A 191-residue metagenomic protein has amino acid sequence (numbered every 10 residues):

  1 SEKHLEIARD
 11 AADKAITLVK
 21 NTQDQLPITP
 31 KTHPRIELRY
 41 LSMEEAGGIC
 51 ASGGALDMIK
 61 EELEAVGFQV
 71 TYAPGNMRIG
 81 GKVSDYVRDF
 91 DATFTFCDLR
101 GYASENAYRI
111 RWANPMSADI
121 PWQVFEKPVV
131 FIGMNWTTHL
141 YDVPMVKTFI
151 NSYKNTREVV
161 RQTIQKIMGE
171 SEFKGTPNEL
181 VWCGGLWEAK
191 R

Functional and structural regions predicted by a protein language model:
S1, L5-E6: Flexible inter-domain linker/hinge segments
D10-D13, T17-R191: C-terminal non-catalytic regions of proteins with extracellular/luminal or membrane-system context
